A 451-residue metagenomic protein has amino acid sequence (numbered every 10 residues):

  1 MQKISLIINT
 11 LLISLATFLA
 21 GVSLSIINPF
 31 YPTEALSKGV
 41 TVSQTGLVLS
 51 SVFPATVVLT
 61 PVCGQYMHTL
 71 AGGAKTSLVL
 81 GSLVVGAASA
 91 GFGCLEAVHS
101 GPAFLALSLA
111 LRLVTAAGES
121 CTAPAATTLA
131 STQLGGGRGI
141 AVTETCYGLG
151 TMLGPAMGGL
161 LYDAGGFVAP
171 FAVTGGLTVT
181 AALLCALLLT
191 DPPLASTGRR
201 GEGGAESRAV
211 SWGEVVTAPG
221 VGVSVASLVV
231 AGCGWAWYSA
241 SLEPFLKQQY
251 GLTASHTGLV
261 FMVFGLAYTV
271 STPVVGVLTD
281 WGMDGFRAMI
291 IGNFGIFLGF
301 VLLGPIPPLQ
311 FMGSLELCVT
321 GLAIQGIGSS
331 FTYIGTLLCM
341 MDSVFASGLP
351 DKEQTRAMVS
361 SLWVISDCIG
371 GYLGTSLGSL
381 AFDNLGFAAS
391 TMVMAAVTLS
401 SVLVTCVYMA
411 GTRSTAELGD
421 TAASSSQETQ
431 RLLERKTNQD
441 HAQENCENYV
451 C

Functional and structural regions predicted by a protein language model:
F18, A103-C121, V229, L315-T332: Hydrophobic core of transmembrane alpha-helices in multi-pass small-molecule transporters, especially MFS/SLC-type
I27-P29, G222-F261: Extracytoplasmic gate region of multi-pass secondary transporters
S50-Q65, M262-V274: Central cavity-lining transmembrane alpha-helices of secondary-active solute carriers, predominantly the Major
V58-V98: Conserved MFS/SLC helix-loop-helix module at the cytosolic interface between two early adjacent transmembrane helices
L59-G73, Y162, T272-D284, F382: Helix-to-loop junctions at the C-terminal end of transmembrane segments in multipass secondary transporters
V84-G101, G295-M312: C-terminal ends and interior cores of transmembrane alpha-helices in multi-pass membrane transporters/permeases
L111-L149: Cytoplasmic helix-loop-helix junction between adjacent transmembrane helices in 12-TM secondary transporters
C121-L134, F331-L349: Intracellular juxtamembrane helix-capping segments at the cytosolic ends of symmetry-related transmembrane helices
